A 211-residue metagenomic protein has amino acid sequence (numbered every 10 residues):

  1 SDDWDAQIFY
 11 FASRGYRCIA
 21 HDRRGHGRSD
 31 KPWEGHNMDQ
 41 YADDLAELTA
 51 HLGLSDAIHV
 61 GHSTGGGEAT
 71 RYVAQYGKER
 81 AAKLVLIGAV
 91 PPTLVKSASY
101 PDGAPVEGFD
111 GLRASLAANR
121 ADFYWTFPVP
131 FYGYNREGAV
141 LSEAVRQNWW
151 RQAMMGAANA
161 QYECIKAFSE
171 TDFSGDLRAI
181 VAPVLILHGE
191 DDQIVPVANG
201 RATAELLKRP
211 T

Functional and structural regions predicted by a protein language model:
S1-E34, L48, I194: Conserved HGGG/HGGXW glycine-rich cap/lid loop of the alpha/beta-hydrolase fold
D22, I58, A82-V85: Residue in the alpha/beta-hydrolase core beta-strand immediately N-terminal to the catalytic nucleophile
D39-A57: Conserved acidic catalytic loop of the alpha/beta-hydrolase fold
A57, G61-S63, G189: Conserved alpha/beta-hydrolase "nucleophile elbow" surrounding the catalytic nucleophile
T70-A118: Flexible "cap/lid" loop of the alpha/beta hydrolase fold
P92-A104, A114-A179: Conserved alpha/beta-hydrolase catalytic His-Asp/Glu region
I180, I186-H188, D192: Short beta-strand/loop motif that positions the catalytic acidic residue of the alpha/beta-hydrolase fold
V197-T211: Catalytic histidine neighborhood in serine/cysteine hydrolases with alpha/beta-hydrolase-type architecture
